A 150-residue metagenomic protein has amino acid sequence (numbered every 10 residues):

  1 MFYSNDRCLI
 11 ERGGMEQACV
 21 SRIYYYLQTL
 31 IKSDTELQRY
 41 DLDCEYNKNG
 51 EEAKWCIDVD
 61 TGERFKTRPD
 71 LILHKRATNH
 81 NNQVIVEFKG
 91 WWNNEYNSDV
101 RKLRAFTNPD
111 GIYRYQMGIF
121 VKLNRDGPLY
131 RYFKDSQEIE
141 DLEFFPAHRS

Functional and structural regions predicted by a protein language model:
M1-T29: Charged, often low-complexity linker/regulatory segments
R12-G13, D34-D41, N79-H80, G111-Y115: Short helix-terminating capping/connector loops at secondary-structure junctions
Q28-K32, N108-G111: A general structural signal for alpha-helical elements within enzymatic catalytic domains
E36-N79: Active-site metal-binding core of divalent-cation-utilizing nuclease and nuclease-like domains
D70-L73, N82-W92, L103: Conserved catalytic cores of phosphodiester-cleaving nucleases, focusing on short active-site segments
W91-D110: Mg2+/Mn2+-dependent nuclease catalytic core
N108-D135: Nucleic-acid nuclease catalytic cores
Y113, K134-S150: Intrinsically disordered, low-complexity terminal regions enriched in charged/polar residues
